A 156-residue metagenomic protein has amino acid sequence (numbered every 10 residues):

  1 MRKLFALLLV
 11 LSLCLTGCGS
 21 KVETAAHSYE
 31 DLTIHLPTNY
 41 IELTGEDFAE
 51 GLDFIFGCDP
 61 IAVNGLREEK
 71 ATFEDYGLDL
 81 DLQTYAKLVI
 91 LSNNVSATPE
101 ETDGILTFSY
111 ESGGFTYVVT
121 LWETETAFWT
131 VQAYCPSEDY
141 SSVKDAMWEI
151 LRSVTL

Functional and structural regions predicted by a protein language model:
M1-L4, L8: Positively charged n-region of N-terminal signal peptides that target proteins for export
C14-G17: C-terminal motif of bacterial Sec signal peptides marking the signal peptidase cleavage site
G19-G51: N-terminal "mature-domain start" segment
S20, S92, I150-S153: Conserved short hydrophobic interaction patches
E30, L78-L82, Y140-K144: Solvent-exposed, acidic/flexible segments
T38-Y40, V131-L156: Surface-exposed amphipathic alpha-helical segments
E46-T130: Conserved polar/disulfide-associated segments of primarily extracytoplasmic proteins
